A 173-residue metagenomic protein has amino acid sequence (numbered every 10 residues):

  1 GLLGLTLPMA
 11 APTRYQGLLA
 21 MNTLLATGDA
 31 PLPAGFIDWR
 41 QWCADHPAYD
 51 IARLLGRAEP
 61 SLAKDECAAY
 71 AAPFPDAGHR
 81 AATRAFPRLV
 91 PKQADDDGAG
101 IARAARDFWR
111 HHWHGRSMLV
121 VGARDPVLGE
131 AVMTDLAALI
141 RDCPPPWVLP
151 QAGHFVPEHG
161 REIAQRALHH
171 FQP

Functional and structural regions predicted by a protein language model:
G1: Catalytic nucleophile loop
L5, M9-A10, Y15-I51: Flexible "cap/lid" loop of the alpha/beta hydrolase fold
T6, D38, R53, A69 (+4 more regions): Alpha-helical elements of Rossmann-like donor-binding domains used by nucleotide-donor carbohydrate transfer enzymes
R14-G17, R116, P145: Structural signature of beta-strand start/N-cap positions in the alpha/beta core of ABC transporter nucleotide-binding
M21, A26, P126-V127, F155-E158: A short, basic/aromatic alpha-helical/loop segment that forms part of the nucleotidyl-sugar donor-binding site
D29-L32, A48-F108: Conserved alpha/beta-hydrolase catalytic His-Asp/Glu region
H79-A138, V148: Conserved serine/cysteine hydrolase catalytic core
D142-P173: Catalytic active-site module of serine/aspartate enzymes centered on a nucleophile-bearing elbow/loop
